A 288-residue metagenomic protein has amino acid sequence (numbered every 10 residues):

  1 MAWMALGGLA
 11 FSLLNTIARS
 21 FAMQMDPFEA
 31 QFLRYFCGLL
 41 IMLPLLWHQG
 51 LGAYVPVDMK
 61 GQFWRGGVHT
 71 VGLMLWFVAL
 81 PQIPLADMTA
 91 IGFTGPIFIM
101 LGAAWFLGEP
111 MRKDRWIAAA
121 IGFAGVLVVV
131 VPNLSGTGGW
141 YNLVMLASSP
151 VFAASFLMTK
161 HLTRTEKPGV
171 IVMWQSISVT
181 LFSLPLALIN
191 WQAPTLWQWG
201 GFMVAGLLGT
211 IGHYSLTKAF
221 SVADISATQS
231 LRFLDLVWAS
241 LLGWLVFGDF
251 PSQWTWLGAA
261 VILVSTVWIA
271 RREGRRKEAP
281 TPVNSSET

Functional and structural regions predicted by a protein language model:
M1-A5, V57-G67, M111-F123, Y141-L146 (+2 more regions): Cytoplasmic-side transmembrane-helix entry/capping segments in multi-pass membrane proteins
M1-G7, L46, L51-L75, W140-S148 (+1 more regions): Loop-to-transmembrane-helix transition segments
G8-T16, L43, G66, T70-M74 (+9 more regions): Hydrophobic/small/kink-forming positions within alpha-helical transmembrane segments of polytopic membrane proteins
T16-R19, P27, M42, L134-P194 (+1 more regions): Transmembrane alpha-helical segments that form core, pore/gating elements of small-molecule transporters/exporters
Q24-V71, V151-A154, W174-I189: Transmembrane alpha-helices of multi-pass small-molecule transport proteins
T89-T94, L162-I177, H213-W244: Helix-helix packing/entry segments at the starts of transmembrane helices
G95-I117, V237-W256: C-terminal transmembrane-helix exit sites in multi-pass transporters
D114-V131, W254-E273: Hydrophobic transmembrane alpha-helices of multi-pass small-molecule transport proteins
